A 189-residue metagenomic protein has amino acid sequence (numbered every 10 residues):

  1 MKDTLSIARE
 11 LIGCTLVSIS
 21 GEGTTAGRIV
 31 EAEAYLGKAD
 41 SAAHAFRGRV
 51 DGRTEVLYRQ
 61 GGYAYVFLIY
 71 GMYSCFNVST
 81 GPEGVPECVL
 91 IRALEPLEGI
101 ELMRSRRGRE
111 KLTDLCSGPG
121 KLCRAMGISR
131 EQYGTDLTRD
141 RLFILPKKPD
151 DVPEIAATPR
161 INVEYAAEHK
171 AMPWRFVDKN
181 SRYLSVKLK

Functional and structural regions predicted by a protein language model:
M1-K189: Conserved, well-structured core segments that form or line functional sites
